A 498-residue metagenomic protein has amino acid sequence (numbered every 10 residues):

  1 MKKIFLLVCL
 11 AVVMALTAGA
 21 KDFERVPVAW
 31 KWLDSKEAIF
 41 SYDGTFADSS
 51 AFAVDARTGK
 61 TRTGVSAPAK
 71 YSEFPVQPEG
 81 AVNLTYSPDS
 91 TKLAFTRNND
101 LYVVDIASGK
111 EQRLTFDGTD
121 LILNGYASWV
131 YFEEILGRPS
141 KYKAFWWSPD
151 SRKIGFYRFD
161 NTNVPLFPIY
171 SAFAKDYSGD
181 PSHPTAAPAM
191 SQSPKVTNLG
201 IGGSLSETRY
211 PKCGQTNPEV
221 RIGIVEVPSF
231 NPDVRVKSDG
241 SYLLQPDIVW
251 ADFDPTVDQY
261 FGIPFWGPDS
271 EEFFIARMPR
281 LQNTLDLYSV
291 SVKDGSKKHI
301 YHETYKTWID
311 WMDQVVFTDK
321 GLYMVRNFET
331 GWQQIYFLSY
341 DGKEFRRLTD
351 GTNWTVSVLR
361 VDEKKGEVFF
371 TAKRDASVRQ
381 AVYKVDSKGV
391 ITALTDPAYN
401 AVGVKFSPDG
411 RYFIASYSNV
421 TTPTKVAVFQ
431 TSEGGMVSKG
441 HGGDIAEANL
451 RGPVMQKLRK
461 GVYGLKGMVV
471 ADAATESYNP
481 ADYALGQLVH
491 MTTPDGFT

Functional and structural regions predicted by a protein language model:
M1-I4: Positively charged n-region of N-terminal signal peptides that target proteins for export
L7-A15: Bacterial N-terminal signal peptides
V13, E433-G435, D444, A448: Terminal and linker regions of secretory-pathway proteins
T17-G403, R411-Y412, T422-T424, F429 (+3 more regions): Beta-propeller folds
P149, P408, P494-F497: Conserved, compact domain cores that house catalytic/ligand-binding motifs in diverse enzymes and effector modules
K439-T498: N-terminal cap/lid segment of alpha/beta-hydrolase-fold proteins
